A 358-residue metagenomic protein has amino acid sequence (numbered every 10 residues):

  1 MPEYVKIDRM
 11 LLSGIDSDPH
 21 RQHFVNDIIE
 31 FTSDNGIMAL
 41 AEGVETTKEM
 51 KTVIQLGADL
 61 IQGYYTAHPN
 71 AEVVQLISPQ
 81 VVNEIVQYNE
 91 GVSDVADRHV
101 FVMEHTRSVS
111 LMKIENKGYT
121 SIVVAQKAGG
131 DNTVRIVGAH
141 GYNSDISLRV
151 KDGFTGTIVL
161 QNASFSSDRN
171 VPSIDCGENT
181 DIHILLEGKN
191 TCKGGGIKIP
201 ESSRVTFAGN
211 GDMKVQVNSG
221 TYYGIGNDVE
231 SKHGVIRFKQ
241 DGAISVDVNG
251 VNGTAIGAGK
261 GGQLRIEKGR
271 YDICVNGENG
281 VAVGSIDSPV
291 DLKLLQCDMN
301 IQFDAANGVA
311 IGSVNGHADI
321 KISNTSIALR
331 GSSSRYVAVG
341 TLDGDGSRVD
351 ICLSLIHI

Functional and structural regions predicted by a protein language model:
M1-R98: EAL-family c-di-GMP phosphodiesterase catalytic domain
S93-H357: A composition-driven surface/loop motif
